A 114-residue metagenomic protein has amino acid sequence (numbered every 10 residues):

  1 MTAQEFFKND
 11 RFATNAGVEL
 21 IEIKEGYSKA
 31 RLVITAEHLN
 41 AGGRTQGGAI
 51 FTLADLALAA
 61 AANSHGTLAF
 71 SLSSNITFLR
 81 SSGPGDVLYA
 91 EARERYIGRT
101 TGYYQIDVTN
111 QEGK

Functional and structural regions predicted by a protein language model:
M1-K114: Terminal targeting signals and extreme-terminal segments of soluble enzymes
